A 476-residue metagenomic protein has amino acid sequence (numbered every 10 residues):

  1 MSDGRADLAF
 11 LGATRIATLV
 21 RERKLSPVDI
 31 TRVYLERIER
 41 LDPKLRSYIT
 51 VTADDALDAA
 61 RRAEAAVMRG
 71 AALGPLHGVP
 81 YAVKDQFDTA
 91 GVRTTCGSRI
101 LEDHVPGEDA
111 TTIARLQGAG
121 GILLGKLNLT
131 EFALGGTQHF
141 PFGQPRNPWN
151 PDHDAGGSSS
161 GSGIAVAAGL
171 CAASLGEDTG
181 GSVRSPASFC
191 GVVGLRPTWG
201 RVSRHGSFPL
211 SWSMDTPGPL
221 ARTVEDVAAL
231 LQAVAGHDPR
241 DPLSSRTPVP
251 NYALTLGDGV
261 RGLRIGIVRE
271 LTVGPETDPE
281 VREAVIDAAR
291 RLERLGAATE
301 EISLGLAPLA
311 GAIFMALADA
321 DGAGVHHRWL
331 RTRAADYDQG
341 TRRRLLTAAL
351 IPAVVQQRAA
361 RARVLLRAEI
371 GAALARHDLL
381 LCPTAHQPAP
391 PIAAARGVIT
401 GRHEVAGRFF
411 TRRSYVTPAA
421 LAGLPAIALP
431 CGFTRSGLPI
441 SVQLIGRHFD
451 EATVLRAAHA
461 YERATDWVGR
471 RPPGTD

Functional and structural regions predicted by a protein language model:
M1-L57, R294, V355, R470-D476: An N-terminal boundary/leader segment
G4, L76-C96, L254-R269, L317-G371 (+3 more regions): Short helix-loop capping/hinge segments that flank enzyme active sites or metal/cofactor-binding pockets
R15-T18, L35, A65, V273 (+3 more regions): Serine-dependent amide/ester hydrolase catalytic core
P27-R32, R61, L254, T277-S303 (+2 more regions): Acyltransferase
Y34, A56, V227, I265 (+4 more regions): Residue-level signal for inorganic ion chemistry
R40, A168-P275, I286-L295, I351 (+3 more regions): Structural helix-boundary/capping segments
D54-E64, G120-G121: Long amphipathic alpha-helix in the N-terminal Rossmann-like dinucleotide-binding domain of NAD(P)-dependent
L76-P217, V268-E270, C382-E404: Short glycine/serine-rich loop/turn segments
